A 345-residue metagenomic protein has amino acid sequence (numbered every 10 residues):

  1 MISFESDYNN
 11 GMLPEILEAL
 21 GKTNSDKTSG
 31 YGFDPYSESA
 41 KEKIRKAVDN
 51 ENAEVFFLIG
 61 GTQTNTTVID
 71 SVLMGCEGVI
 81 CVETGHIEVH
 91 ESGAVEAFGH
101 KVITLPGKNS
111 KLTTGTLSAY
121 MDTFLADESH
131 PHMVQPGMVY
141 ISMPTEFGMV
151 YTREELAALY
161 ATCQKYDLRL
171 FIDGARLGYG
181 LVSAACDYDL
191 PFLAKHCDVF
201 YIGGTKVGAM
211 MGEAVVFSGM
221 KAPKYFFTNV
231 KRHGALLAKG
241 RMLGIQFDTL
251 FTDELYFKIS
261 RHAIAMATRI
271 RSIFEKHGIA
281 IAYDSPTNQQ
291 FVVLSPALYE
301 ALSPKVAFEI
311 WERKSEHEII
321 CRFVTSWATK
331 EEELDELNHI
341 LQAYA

Functional and structural regions predicted by a protein language model:
L13-G61, E83-E88, A94: Conserved N-terminal alpha-helix of the aminotransferase class I/II PLP-enzyme fold
E54-L73, I103-S110: Conserved core of the PLP fold type I
S71-V89, S118: Conserved PLP-anchoring active-site segment centered on the Schiff-base-forming lysine
G75-C76, T268-R269, I273-A343: Conserved C-terminal alpha-helix-loop-beta "cap" of PLP-dependent enzymes that closes/shapes the active-site mouth
G99-G137, I141-P144, Y151-A158: PLP-dependent aminotransferase-class I/II
Q135, S142, V150, D187-P286: Active-site C-terminal subdomain of aminotransferase-like
Y151-S183: Catalytic PLP-binding core of fold-type I/II PLP enzymes
